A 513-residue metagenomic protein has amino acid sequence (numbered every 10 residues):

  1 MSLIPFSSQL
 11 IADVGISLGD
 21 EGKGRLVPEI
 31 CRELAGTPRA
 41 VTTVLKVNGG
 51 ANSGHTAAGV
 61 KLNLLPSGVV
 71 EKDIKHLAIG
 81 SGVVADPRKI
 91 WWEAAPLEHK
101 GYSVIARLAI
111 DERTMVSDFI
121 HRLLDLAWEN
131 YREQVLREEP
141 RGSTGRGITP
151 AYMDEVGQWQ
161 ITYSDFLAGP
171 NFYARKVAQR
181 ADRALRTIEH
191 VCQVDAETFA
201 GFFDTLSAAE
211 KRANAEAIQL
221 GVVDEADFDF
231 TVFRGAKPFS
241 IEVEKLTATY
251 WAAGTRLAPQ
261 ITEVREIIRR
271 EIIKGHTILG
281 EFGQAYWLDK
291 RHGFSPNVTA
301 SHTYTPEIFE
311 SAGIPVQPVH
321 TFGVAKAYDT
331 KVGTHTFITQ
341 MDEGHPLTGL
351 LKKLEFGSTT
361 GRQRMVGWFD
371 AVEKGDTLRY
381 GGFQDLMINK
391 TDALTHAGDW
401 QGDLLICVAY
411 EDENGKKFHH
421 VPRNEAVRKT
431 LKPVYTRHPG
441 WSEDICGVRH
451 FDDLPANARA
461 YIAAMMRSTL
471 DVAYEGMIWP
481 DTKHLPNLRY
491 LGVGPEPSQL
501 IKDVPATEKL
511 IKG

Functional and structural regions predicted by a protein language model:
S2-G513: Non-transmembrane, aqueous-exposed alpha-helical and coiled segments at domain scale
